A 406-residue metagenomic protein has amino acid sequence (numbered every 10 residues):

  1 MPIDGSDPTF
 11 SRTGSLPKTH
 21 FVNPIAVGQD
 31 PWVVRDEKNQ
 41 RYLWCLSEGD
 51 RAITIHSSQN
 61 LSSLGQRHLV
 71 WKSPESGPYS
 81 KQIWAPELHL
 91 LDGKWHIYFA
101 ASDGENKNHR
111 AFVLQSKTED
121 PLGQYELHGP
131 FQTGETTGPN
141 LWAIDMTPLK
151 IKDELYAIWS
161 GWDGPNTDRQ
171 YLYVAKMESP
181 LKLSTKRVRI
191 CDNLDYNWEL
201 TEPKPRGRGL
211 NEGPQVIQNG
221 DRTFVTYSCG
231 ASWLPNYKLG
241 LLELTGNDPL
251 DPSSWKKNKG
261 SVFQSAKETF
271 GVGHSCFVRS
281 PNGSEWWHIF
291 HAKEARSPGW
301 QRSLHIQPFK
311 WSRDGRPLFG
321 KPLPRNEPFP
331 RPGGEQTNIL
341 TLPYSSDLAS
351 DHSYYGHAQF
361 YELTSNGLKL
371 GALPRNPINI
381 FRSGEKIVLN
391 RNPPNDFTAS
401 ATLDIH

Functional and structural regions predicted by a protein language model:
M1-H406: Carbohydrate-active catalytic/glycan-binding domains of CAZyme proteins, especially the secreted or lumenal ectodomains
